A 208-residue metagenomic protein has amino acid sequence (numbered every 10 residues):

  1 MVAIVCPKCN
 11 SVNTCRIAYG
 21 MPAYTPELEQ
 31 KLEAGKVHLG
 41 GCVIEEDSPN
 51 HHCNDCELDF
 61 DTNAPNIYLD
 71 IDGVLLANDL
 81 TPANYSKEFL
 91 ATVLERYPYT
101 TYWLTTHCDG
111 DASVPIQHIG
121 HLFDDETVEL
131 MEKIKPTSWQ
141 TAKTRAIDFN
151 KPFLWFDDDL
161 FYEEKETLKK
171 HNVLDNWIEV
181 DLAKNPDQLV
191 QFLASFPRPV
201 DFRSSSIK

Functional and structural regions predicted by a protein language model:
I4, K8-E46: Short recognition patches in nucleic-acid-associated and regulatory proteins
C9, N54-E57: Short Cys/His-rich metal-coordination motifs, predominantly Zn2+-binding knuckles/fingers
S11, Y97-P98, F149-F153: Short glycine/proline-enriched coil/turn segments at helix->beta-strand junctions
N13, D59-F60: Cys/His-rich microdomains that often coordinate metals
A64-T141: Alpha-helical substrate-recognition element adjacent to the catalytic core
I116-K208: C-terminal cap/substrate-recognition subdomain and adjoining C-terminal extension of metal-dependent phosphatase-like
